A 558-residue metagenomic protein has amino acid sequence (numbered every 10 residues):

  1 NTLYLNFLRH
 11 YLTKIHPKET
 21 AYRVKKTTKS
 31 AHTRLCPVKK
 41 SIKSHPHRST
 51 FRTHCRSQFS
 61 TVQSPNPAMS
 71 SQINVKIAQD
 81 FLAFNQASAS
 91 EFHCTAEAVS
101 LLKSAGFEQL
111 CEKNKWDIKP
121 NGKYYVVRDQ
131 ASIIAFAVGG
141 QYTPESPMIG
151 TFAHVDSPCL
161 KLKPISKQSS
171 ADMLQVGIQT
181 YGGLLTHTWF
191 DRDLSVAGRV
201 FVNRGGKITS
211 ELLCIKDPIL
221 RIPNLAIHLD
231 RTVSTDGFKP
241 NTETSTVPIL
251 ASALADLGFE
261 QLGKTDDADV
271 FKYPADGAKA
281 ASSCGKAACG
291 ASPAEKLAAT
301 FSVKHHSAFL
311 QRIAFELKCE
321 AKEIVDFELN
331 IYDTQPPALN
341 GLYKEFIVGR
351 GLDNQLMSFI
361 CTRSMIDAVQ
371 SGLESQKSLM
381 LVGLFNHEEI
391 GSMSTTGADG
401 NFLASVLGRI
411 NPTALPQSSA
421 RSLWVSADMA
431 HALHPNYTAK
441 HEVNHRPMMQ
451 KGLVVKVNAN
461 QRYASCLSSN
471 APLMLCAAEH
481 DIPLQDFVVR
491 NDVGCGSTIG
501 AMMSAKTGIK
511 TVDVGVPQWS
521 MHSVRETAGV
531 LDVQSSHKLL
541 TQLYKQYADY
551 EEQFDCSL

Functional and structural regions predicted by a protein language model:
N1-Y4, A414-L415: Short intrinsically disordered, low-complexity coil segments enriched in acidic
T2, P17, A31-T33: Short hydrophobic alpha-helical segments enriched in small aliphatic residues
Y4-F7, Y11, Y22, F51 (+1 more regions): Aromatic (phenylalanine/tyrosine) cluster motif
N6, I15, K26-S30, K40: Polybasic, lysine-rich low-complexity intrinsically disordered segments
E19-V24, A31, V38, V62 (+1 more regions): Acidic, Ala/Val/Gly-enriched low-complexity intrinsically disordered segments
R34, H45-L558: N-terminal hydrophobic/helix-forming segments and targeting peptides
